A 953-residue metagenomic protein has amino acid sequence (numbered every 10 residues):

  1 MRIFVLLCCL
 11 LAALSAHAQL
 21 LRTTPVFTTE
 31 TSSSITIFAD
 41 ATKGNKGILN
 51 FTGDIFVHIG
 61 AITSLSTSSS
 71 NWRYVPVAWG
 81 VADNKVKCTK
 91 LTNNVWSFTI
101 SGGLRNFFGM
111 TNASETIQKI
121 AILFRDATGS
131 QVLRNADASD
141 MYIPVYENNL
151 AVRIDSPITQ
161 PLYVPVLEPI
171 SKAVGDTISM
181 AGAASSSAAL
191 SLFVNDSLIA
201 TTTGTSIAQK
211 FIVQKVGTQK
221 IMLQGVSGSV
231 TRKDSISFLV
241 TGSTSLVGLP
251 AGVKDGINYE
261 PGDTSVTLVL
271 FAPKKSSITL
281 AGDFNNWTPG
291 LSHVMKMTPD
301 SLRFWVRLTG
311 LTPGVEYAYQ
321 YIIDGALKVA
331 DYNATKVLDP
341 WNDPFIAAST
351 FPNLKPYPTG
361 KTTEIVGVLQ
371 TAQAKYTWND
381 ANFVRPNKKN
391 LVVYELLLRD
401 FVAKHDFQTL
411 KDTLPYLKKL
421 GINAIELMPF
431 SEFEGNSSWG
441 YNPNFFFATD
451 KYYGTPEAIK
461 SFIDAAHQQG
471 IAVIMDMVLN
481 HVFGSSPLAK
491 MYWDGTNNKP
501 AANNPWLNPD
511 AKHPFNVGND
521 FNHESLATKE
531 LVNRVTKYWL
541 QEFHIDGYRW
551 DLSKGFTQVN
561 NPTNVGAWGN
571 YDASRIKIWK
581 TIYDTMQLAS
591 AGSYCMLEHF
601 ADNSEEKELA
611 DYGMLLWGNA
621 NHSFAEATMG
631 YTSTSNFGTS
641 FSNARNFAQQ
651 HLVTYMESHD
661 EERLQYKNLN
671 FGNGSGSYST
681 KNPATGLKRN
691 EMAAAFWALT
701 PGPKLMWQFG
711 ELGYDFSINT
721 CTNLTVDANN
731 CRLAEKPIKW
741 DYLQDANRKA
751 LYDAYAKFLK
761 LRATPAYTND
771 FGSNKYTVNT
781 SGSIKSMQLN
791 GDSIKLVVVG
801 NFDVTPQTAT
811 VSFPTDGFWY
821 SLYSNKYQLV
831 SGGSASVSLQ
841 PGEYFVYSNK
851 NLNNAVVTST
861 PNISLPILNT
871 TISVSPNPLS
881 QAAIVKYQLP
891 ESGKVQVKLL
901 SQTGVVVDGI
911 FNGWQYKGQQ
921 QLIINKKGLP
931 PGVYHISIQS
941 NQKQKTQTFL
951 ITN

Functional and structural regions predicted by a protein language model:
L6-L7, L11-S15, N825, S864-N953: C-terminal outer-membrane/trafficking sorting elements
A18, V337-N342, P352, Q373-S574 (+1 more regions): Substrate-binding/active-site clefts of carbohydrate-active enzymes
A18-E30, V145-K172, I863-P878: Short, compositionally biased P/S/T/A/G/V-rich stretches that sit at domain boundaries
D54-A113, A127-D137, T203, Y259-G262 (+2 more regions): Aromatic-rich carbohydrate-binding modules that target alpha-glucans
T205-T218: Solvent-exposed segments in extracellular or luminal domains encompassing
L239-I278, A330-K389: Basic K/R-rich, polyanion-interacting modules in nucleoproteins and related proteins
V247, S431-E432, W439-N442, L552-M656 (+8 more regions): Active-site-proximal helices and loops of the catalytic beta/alpha 8
I278, G832-T858, G932: C-terminal beta-strand-rich structural cap/linker in extracellular carbohydrate-active enzymes
